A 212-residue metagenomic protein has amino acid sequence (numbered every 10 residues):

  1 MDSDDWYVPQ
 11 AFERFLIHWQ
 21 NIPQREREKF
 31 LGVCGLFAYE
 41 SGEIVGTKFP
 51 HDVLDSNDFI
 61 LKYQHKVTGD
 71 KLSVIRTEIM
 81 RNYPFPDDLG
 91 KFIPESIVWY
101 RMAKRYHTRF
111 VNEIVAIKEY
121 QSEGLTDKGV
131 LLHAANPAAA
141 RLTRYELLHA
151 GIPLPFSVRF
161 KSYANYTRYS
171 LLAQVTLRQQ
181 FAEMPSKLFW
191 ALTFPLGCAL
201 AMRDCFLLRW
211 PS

Functional and structural regions predicted by a protein language model:
D2-W6: The conserved acidic donor/metal-binding loop of glycosyltransferases
P9-T47: Conserved donor NDP-sugar-binding/catalytic core segment of glycosyltransferases
Q10, I93-I97, A135, A139: Short, well-structured alpha-helical interface segments that form or flank functional binding sites
Q10-I17, R101, A139-L142: Alpha-helical elements of Rossmann-like donor-binding domains used by nucleotide-donor carbohydrate transfer enzymes
I17-R25, K104, H149, P153: Secondary-structure boundary motif
R25-E26, K66, R109, V158: Sterically constrained small-residue positions within well-ordered secondary structures of folded domains
Y39-D127: Conserved nucleotide-sugar donor-binding catalytic segment
F110-S212: C-terminal subregions of glycosyltransferases and related glycan-biosynthesis enzymes
